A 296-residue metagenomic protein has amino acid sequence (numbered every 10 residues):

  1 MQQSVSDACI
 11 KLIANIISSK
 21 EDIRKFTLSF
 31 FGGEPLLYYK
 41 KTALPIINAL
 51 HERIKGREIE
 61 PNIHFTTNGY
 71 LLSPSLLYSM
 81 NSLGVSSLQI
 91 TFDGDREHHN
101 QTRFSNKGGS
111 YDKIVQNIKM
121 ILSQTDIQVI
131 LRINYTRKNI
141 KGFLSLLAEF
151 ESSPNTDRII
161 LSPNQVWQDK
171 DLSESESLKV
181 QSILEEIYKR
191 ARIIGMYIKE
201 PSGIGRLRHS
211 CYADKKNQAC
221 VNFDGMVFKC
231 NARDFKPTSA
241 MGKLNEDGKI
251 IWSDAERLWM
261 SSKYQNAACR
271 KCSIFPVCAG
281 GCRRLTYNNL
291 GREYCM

Functional and structural regions predicted by a protein language model:
M1-S4: Canonical Radical SAM [4Fe-4S] cluster-binding loop centered on the CxxxCxxC motif and its immediate flanking residues
S6-F31, Y38-V166: Radical SAM/AdoMet-radical enzyme domain recognition
D126, S177-R206, A232-A279: C-terminal accessory region of radical SAM enzymes
K141-E151, T156-R206: Long, K/E/R/D-enriched contiguous segments that form extended
Y212-K216: Short, small/polar residue-rich loop motifs at catalytic or cofactor-binding pockets
N222, K263-M296: Auxiliary Fe-S-binding modules of radical SAM enzymes
